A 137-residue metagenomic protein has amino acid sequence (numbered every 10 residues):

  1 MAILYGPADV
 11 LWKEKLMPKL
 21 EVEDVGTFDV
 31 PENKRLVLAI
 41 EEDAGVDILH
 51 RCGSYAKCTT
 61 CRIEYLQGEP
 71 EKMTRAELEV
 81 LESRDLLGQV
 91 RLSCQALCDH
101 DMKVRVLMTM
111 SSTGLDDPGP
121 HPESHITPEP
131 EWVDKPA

Functional and structural regions predicted by a protein language model:
M1-L16: N-terminal amphipathic/basic-hydrophobic helices that include classical n-h-c signal peptides and signal-anchor
L11, L38, P118-G119: Short loop/turn and low-complexity linker motifs enriched in small/turn-promoting residues
W12-G26: Eukaryote-biased recognition of intrinsically disordered, low-complexity regulatory segments
G26-R35: Short, contiguous acidic and Ser/Thr-rich linear segments
L38-G45, M73-L78: Short Cys/His-rich Zn2+-coordinating modules
V46-E69, L86-H100: Local cysteine-cluster metal-coordination motifs and their immediate loop/turn environment, predominantly Fe-S cluster
L66-R84: Short, charge-rich, low-complexity interaction segments located in flexible loops at or near secondary-structure
E82-A137: Fe-S ferredoxin-like electron-transfer domains and their immediately adjacent linker/connector regions across
